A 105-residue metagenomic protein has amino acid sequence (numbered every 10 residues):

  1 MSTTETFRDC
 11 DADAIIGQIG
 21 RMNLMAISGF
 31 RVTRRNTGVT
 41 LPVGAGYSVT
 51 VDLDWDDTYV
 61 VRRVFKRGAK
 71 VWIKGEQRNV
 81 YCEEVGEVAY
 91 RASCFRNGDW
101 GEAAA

Functional and structural regions predicted by a protein language model:
M1-A45, V71-W72: Negatively charged, low-complexity tracts enriched in Asp/Glu with abundant Ser/Thr
S2-C10, A14, G68-A105: Mixed-charge, Lys/Arg-enriched low-complexity segments
A26, D57-V60, E102: Low-complexity, compositionally biased segments
F30-R31, S48-D54: Short linear motifs in intrinsically disordered
P42, D52, R62: Residues in well-ordered beta-strands of folded domains
P42-V49, D57: Polar, low-complexity loop segments and adjacent catalytic/binding residues used for recognizing and processing sugar
T50, V61, V71: Short acidic, gly/pro-rich beta-turn/loop elements at beta-sheet edges and active-site/ligand-binding grooves
W55-G68: Short, surface-exposed beta-strand/strand-loop-strand elements in extracellular ectodomains
